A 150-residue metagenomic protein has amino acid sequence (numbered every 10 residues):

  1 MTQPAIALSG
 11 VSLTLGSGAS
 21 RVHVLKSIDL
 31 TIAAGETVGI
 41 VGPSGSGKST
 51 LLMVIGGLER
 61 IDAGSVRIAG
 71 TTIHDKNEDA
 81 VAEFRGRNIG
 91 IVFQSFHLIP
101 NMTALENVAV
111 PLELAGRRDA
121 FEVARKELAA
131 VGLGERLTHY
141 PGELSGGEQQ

Functional and structural regions predicted by a protein language model:
Q3-Q150: ABC family nucleotide-binding domain
